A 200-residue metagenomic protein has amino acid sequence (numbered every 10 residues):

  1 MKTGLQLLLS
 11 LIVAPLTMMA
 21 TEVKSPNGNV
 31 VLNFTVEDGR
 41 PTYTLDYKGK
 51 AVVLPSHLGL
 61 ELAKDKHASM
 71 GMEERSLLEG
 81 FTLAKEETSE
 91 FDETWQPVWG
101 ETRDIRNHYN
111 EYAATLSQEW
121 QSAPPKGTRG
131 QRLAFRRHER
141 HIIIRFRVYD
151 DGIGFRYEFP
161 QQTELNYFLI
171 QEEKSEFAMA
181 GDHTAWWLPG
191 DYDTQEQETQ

Functional and structural regions predicted by a protein language model:
M1-L5: Positively charged n-region of N-terminal signal peptides that target proteins for export
Q6-P15: Bacterial N-terminal signal peptides
L16-E22: Bacterial Sec-dependent signal peptides at the C-terminal "C-region" and cleavage site
E22-Q200: N-terminal accessory beta-strand-rich subdomains and adjacent acidic, glycine-rich linkers that precede catalytic cores
